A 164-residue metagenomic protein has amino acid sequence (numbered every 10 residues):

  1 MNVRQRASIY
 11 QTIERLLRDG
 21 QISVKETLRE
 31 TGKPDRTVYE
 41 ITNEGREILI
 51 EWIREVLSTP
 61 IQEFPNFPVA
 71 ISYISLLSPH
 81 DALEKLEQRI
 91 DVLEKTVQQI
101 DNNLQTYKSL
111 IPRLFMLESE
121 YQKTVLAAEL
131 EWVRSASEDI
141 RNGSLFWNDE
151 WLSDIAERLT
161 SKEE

Functional and structural regions predicted by a protein language model:
M1-Q62: Basic helix-turn-helix/winged-helix DNA-binding cores and closely related short helical interaction motifs
T12, L86-R89, Q122, E129: Amphipathic alpha-helix face/heptad-repeat signature
T27, R54, P79, Q105-S109: Short, flexible helix-adjacent loops and helix caps
I50-Q98: Amphipathic alpha-helical dimerization/coiled-coil segments that flank or bridge DNA-binding/regulatory modules
P79, L86, P112-F115, S119 (+1 more regions): Amphipathic alpha-helical coiled-coil segments and their boundaries
L86, L93-L104, L126, V133: Non-transmembrane amphipathic alpha-helical segments
I100-Y121: Acidic interhelical loop/turn segments
D101, E120, V125, E131-E164: Extended, charge-rich alpha-helical interface modules
